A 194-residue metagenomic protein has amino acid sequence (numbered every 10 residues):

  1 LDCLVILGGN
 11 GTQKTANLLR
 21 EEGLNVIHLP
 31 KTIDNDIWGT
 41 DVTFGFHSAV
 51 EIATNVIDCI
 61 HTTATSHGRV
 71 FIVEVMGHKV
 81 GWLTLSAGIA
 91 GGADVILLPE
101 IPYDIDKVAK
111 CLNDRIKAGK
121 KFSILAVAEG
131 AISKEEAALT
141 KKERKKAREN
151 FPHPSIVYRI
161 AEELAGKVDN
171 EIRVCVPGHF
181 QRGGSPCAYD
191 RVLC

Functional and structural regions predicted by a protein language model:
L1-H28: N-terminal glycine-rich phosphate/adenylate-binding segment common to multiple enzyme folds
I6-L7, A16-L18, F46-H67, E74-N170: Accessory alpha-helical/coil subdomains and C-terminal extensions that flank or cap enzyme catalytic cores
G9-G11, T32-N35, G77-K79, P102-Y103 (+1 more regions): Acidic, glycine-rich active-site loops and adjacent beta-strand->loop/helix elements that engage anionic groups
R20-T43, V50, L97-I101: Short, acidic/small-residue loops that bind anionic groups at enzyme active sites
V26-H28, I72, I96, I172-V174: Conserved beta-strand scaffold positions in the cores of enzyme catalytic domains, especially in NTP/NDP-utilizing
N35-G39, E143-R148, R182-C187: Short beta-alpha connecting loops at secondary-structure transitions that line or flank enzyme active sites
P152-C194: C-terminal non-catalytic interaction/assembly regions of soluble proteins
